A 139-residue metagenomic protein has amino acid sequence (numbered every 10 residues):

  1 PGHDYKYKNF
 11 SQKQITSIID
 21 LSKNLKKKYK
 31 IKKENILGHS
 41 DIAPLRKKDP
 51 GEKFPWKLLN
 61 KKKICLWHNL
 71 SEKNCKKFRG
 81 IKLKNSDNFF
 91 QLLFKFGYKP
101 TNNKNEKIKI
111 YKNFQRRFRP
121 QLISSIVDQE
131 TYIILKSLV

Functional and structural regions predicted by a protein language model:
P1-D4: Residues forming anionic-ligand binding surfaces in small-molecule and nucleic-acid pockets of primarily soluble enzymes
Y7-K8: Feature activates predominantly on carbohydrate-active enzymes
Q12-K30, L45-V139: Cell-envelope/ECM-targeting effectors and their regulatory/trafficking segments
K28-G38: Surface-exposed patches in mature extracellular/periplasmic domains of secreted proteins
D41-A43: Catalytic metal-binding/acid-base residues of hydrolase active sites
